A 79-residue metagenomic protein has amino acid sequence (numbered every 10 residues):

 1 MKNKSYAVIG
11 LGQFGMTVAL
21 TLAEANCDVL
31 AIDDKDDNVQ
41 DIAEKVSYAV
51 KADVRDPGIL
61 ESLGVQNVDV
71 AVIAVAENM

Functional and structural regions predicted by a protein language model:
M1-M79: Cytosolic regulatory regions of ion transport systems
